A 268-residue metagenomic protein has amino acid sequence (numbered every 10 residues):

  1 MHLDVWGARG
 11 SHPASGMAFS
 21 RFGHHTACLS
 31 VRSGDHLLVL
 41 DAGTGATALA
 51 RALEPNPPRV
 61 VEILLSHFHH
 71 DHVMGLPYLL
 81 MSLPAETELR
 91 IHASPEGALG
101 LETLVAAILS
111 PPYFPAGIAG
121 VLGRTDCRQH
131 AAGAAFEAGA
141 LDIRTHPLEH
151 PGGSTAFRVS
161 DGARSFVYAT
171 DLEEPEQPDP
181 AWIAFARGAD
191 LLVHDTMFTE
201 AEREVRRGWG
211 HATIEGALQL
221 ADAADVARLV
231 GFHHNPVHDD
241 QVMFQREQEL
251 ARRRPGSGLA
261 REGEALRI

Functional and structural regions predicted by a protein language model:
M1-V167, W182-I183, Q241-I268: Binuclear metal-dependent hydrolase catalytic cores
A169-D171: DG-centered beta-turn motif at the end of beta-strands
E173-G263: Cap/insert and terminal regions of metallo-dependent hydrolase folds
